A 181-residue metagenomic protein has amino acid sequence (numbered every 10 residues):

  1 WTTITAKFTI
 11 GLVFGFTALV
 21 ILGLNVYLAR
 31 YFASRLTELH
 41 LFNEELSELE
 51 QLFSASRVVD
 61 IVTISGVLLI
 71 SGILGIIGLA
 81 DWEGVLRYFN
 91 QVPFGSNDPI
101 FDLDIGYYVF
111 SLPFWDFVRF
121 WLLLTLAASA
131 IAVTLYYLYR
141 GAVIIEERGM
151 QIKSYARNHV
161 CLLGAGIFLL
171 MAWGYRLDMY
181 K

Functional and structural regions predicted by a protein language model:
W1-S111, W115-E146, G164-K181: Transmembrane-helix bundle segments that line or gate the permeation/cavity pathway in multi-pass membrane proteins
I152-A156: Membrane-interfacial entry segments at the cytosolic side of transmembrane helices
